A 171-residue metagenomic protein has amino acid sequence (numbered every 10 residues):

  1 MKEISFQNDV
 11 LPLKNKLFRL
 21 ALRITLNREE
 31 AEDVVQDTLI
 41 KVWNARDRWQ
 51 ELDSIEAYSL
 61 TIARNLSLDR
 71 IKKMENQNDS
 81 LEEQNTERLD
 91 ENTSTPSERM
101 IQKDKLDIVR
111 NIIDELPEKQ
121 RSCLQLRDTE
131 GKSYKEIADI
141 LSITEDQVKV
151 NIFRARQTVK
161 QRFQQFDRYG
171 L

Functional and structural regions predicted by a protein language model:
M1-R19, E32: A short, charge-rich alpha-helical start-of-domain segment used by transcription regulators
F6, D107-L116: Short amphipathic alpha-helical boundary/capping segments
L13-K14, I24, Q125-K132: Short helix-capping/turn signature of helix-turn-helix
R19, D33-I40, D53-N65: Structural recognition of an alpha-helix C-terminal capping motif at a helix-to-coil junction
T61-L81: Arg/Lys-rich amphipathic alpha helix in sigma70-family domain 2
Q77-Q102, S133: Internal acidic/polar
D114, E118-S122, E130-Q147: Helix-turn-helix DNA-binding module
L141-Q165: DNA-recognition helix of helix-turn-helix
